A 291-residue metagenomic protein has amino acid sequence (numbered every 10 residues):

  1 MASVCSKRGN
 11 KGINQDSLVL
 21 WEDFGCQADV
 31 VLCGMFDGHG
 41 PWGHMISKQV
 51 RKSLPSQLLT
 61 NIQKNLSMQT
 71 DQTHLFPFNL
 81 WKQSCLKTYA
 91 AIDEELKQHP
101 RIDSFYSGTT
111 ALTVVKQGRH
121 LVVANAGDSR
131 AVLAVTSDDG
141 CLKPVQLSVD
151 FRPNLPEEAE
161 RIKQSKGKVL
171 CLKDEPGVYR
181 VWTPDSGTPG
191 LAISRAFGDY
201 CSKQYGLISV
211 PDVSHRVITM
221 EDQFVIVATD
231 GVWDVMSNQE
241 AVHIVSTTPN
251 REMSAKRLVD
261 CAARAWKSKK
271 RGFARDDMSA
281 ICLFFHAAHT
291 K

Functional and structural regions predicted by a protein language model:
M1-K291: PP2C/PPM-type serine/threonine phosphatase catalytic core, specifically the conserved beta-strand-loop-alpha-helix
